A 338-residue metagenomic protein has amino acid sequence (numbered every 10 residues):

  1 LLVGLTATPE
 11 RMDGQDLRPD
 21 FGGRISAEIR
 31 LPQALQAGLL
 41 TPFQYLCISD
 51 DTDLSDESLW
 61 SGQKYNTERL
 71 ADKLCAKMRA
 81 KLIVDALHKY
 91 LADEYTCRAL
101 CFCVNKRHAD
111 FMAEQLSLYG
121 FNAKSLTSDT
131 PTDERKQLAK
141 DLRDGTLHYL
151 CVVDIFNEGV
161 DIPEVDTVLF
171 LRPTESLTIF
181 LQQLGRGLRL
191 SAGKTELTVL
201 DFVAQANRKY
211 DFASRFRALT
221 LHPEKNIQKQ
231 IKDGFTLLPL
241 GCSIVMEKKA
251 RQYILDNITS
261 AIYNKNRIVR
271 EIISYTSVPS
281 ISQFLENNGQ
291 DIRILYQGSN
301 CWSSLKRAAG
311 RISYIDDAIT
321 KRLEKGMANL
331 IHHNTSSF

Functional and structural regions predicted by a protein language model:
L1-L46: Post-DEXD/H (motif II) to motif III coupling segment of the RecA-like Helicase ATP-binding lobe
L5-P9, N105, D154-I155: A short beta-strand-to-loop transition that corresponds to the Sensor-1 phosphate-sensing loop of AAA+ P-loop ATPases
G22-R24, L40-F43, Y119-N122, P163-T167 (+2 more regions): Short glycine-/polar-rich loops that comprise or flank the Walker A/P-loop and associated switch/sensor motifs
G38, L150-V168, L184-A192: SF2 helicase motor core recognition
E68-Q115: Conserved strand-helix element at the start of the C-terminal RecA-like helicase core
L100, A109-N157: Conserved helicase ATPase core of P-loop NTP-dependent helicases/translocases
P173-Q182, R186-T220: Conserved segment of the helicase C-terminal RecA-like domain
F216-S337: Long, largely alpha-helical accessory region at the distal end of helicase-like NTP-driven motors
